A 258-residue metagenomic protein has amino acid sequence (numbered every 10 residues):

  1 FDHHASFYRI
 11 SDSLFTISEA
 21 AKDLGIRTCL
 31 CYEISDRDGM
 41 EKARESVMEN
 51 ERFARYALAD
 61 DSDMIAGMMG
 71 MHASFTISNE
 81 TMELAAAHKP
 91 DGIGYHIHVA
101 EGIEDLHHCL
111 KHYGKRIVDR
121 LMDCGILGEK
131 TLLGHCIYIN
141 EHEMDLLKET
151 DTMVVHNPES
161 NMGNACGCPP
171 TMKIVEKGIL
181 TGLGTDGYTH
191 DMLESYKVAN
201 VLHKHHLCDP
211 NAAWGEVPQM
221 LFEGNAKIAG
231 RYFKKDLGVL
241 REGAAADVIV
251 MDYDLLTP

Functional and structural regions predicted by a protein language model:
F1-F7: Hydrophobic alpha-helical hairpins/lids featuring a short glycine-rich hinge
F7-I137: Metal-coordinating catalytic core of metallo-dependent amide/deamination hydrolases
E19, E83, D119, M144-D145 (+2 more regions): Alpha-helical segments flanking ligand/cofactor-binding loops in enzyme cores
A21, M69, H98, L133 (+7 more regions): Divalent metal-coordination and catalytic microenvironments
G25-R27, H88-G94, I126-E129, L146-V155 (+2 more regions): Glycine-enriched alpha-helix->loop->beta-strand junction motifs that scaffold or abut catalytic
I34-S35, E101, P158-G163, D186-Y188: Short, acidic/turn-prone active-site loops that include or flank metal/cofactor- and phosphate-binding residues
D123-I126, K130, M172-L255: His/Asp/Glu-enriched, well-ordered alpha-helical/loop segment that forms or immediately abuts the divalent-metal
N140-H142, L146-G184: A conserved active-site cap/scaffold subdomain adjacent to cofactor or substrate pockets
